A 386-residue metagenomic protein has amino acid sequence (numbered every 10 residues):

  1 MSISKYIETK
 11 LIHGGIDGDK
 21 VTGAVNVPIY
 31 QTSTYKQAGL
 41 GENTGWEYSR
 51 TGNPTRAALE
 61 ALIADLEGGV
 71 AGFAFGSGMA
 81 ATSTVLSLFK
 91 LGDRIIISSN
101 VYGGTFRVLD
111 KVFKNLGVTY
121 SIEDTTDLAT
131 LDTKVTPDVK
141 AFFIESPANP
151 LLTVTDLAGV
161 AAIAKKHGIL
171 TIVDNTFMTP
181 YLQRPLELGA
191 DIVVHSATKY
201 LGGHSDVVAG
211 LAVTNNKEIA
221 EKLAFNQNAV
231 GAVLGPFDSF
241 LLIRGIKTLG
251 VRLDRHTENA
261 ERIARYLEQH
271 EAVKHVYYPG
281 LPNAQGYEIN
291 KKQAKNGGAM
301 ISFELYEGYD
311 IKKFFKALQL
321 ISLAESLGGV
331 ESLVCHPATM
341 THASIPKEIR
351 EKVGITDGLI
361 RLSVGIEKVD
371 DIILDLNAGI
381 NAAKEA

Functional and structural regions predicted by a protein language model:
M1-N53, L59-L62: N-terminal "arm"/small-domain region of PLP-dependent enzymes with the aminotransferase-like
S2-I3, H13, F73-A272, Y277: Conserved PLP-enzyme active-site core in the AAT-like
I29, A38-A58, D65, L333-G358: Glycine-rich phosphate/pyrophosphate-binding loop and adjacent beta-alpha nucleotide/cofactor-binding cores
T34-S83, S87-L88, G104-K111: Conserved N-terminal alpha-helix of the aminotransferase class I/II PLP-enzyme fold
T119-S121, R252, Y309, K316 (+1 more regions): PLP-dependent enzyme catalytic core of the Aspartate aminotransferase-like
V230-G231, L318-G328, G379-A386: A common structural junction motif
L242-V251, G298-Y306, R361-G365: Short, well-ordered beta-strand elements within core beta-sheets of diverse protein domains
E261-Q319, L323-E325, I345-E351: Conserved small-domain helix->loop->beta segment predominantly found in fold-type I
